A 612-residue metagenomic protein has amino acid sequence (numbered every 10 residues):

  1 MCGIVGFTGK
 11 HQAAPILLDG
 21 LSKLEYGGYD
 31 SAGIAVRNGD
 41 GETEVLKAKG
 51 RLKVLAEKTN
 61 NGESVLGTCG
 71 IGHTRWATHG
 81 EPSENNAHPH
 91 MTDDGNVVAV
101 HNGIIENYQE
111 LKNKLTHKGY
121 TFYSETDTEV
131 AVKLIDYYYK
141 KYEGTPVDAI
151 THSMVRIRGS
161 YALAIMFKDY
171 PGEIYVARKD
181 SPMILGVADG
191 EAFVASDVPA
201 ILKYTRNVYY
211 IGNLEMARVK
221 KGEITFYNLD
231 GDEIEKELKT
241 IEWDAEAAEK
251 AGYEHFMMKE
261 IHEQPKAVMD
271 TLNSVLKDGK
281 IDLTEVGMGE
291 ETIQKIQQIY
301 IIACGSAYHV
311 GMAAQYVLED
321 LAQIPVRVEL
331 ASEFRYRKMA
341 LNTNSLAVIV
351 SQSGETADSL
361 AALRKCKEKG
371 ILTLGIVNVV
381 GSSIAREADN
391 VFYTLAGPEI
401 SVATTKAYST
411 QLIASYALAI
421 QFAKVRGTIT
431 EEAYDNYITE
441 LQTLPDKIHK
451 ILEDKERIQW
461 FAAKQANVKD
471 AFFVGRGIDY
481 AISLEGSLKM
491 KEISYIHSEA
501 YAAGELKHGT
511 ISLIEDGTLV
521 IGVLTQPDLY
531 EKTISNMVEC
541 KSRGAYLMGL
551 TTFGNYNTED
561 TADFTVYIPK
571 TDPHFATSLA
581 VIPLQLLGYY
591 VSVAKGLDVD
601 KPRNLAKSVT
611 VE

Functional and structural regions predicted by a protein language model:
M1-K250, E254, K266-Q297, Y336 (+4 more regions): Conserved short alpha-helical segments that host acidic/polar catalytic motifs at enzyme active sites
T68, G72-N85, V275-E291, A314-V350 (+2 more regions): Glycine-rich oxoanion-binding loops at beta->alpha junctions
P89-M91, M166, Y175-V176, V208-Y209 (+13 more regions): Replace "in large, NTP-powered and nucleic-acid-processing enzymes" with "in large, NTP-powered factors and other
D127-V130, V310, A314, T410-A414 (+3 more regions): Catalytic-loop motifs flanking and including active-site residues across diverse enzymes
G231, Y546, T561, T571-E612: Generic C-terminus detector
Q264-V268, L272-Y300, N390-L519, S592-E612: Active-site phosphate/pyrophosphate-binding segments
Q294-N436, E440-T443, V523-Y567, L587 (+1 more regions): Glycine-rich phosphate-binding loops that contact phosphosugars or nucleotide phosphates
